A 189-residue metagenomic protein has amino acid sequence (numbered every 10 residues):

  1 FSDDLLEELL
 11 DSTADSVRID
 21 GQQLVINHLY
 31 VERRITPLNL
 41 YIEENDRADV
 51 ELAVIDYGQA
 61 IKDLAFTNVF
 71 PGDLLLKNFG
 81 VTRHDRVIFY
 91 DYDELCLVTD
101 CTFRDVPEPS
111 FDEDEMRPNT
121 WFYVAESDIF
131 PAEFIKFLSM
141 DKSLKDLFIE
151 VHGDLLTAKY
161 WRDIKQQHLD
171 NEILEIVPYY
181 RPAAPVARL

Functional and structural regions predicted by a protein language model:
F1-D56, K62, F66, P71: Conserved ATP-binding subdomain of kinase catalytic cores across diverse folds
L5-L9, L38, F134, L144-H152 (+1 more regions): Generic structural signal of hydrophobic/aromatic residues within well-ordered alpha-helices of folded domains
L24, I35, R86, E115 (+2 more regions): Generic detection of intrinsically disordered/low-complexity segments and helix-coil linkers/edges
P37-Y41, L97, P131: Short, solvent-exposed coil/turn linker segments
I55, Q59, V87-Y90: Feature representing long, continuous alpha-helical segments
F70-A125: Catalytic activation segment of kinase domains across protein kinase-like and atypical kinase folds
V87, K142-L189: Regulatory N- and C-terminal appendages and interdomain linkers associated with kinase/kinase-like NTP transferase
P118-L155: Terminal substrate-recognition subdomain of acyl/acetyltransferases
